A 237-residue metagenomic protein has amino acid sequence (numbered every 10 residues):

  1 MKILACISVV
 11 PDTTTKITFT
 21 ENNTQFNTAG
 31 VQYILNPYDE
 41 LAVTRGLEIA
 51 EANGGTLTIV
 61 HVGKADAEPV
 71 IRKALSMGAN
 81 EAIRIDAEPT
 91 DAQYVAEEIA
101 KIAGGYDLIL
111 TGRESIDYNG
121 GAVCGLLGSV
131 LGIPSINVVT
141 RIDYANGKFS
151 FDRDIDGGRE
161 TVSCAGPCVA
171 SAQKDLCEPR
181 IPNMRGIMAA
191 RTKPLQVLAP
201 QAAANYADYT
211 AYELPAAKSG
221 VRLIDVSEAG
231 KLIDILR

Functional and structural regions predicted by a protein language model:
M1-R237: N-terminal glycine-rich FAD/FM-binding segment characteristic of electron-transfer flavoproteins
